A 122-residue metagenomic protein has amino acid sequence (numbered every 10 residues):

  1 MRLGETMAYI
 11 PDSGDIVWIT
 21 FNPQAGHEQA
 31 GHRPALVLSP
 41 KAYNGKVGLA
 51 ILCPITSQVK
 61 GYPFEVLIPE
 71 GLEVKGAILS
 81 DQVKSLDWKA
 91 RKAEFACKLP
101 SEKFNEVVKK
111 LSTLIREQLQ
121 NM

Functional and structural regions predicted by a protein language model:
M1-M122: Conserved functional hotspots at enzyme active or ligand-binding sites that engage polyanionic ligands
